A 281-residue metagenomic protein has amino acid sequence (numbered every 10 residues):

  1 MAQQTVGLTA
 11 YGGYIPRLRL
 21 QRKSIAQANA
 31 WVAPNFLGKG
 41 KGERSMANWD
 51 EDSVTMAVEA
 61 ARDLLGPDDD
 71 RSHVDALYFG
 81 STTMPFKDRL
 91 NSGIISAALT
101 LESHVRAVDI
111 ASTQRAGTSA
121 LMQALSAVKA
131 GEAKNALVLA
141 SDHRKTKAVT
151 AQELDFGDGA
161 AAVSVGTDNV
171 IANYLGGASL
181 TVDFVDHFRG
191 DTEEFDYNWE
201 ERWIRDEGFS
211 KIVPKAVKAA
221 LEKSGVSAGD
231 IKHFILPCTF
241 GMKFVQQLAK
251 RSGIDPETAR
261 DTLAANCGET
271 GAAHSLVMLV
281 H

Functional and structural regions predicted by a protein language model:
M1-D50, T150-E207, K211, K215-K218: Condensing-enzyme catalytic core mediating Claisen C-C bond formation in acyl metabolism
A2-V6, S72-D75, E102-V105, A130-A136 (+3 more regions): Short coil/turn connectors at secondary-structure junctions
T5, G80-F86, S112-G117, A140-K145 (+2 more regions): Acidic, glycine-rich active-site loops and adjacent beta-strand->loop/helix elements that engage anionic groups
L8-A10, L64, L77, I95 (+6 more regions): Buried hydrophobic positions in well-ordered alpha/beta secondary-structure cores of metabolic enzymes
P34-G38, E43-V54, T82-N135, Q246-M278: Conserved catalytic cysteine-centered active-site region of acyl-thioester-dependent Claisen-condensing enzymes
A60-D75, P214-K232, R251-D255: Phosphate/pyrophosphate-binding loops at sites that engage ATP/ADP/AMP, CoA/4′-phosphopantetheine, polyphosphate
S72-G80, R106-D109, A133-S141, L175-A178 (+2 more regions): Beta-strand segments within the central parallel beta-sheet cores of soluble alpha/beta enzyme folds
K129-A162: Flexible, glycine-rich active-site loops centered on histidine and acidic residues that chelate a metal or position
